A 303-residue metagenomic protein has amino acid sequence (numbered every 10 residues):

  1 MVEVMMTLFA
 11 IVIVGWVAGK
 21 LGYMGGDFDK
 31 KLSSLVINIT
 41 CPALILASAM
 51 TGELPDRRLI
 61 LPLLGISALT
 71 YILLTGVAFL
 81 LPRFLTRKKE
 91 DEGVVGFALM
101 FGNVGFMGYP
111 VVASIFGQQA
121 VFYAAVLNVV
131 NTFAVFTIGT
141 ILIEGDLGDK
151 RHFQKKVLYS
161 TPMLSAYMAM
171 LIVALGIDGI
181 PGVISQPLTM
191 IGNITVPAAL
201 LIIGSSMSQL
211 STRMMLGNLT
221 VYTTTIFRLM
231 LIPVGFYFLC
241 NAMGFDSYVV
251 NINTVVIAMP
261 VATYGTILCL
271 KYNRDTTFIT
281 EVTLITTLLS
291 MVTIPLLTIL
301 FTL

Functional and structural regions predicted by a protein language model:
M1-L303: Alpha-helical transmembrane segments of multi-pass small-molecule/ion transporters
